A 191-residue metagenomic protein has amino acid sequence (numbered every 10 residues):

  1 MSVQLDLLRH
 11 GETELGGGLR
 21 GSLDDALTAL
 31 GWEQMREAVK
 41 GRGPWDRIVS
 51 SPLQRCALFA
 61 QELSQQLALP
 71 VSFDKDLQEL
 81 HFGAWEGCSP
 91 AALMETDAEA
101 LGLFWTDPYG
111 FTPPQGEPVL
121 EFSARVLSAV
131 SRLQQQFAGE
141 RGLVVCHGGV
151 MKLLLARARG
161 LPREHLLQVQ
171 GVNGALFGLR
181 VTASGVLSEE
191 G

Functional and structural regions predicted by a protein language model:
Q4-L69: Active-site-proximal alpha-helix that buttresses catalytic centers in soluble enzyme cores
L5, E140-G148: Generic beta-sheet signal
G41-P44, L133-E140: Glycine-rich phosphate-binding loop signature in dinucleotide/nucleotide-binding domains
S50-S51, A124, V145-C146: Short beta-strand scaffold positions
E62, L153-R157: Active-site signature of alpha/beta-hydrolase-fold catalytic machinery across serine- and Asp/Cys-nucleophile hydrolases
L67-R125, Q168, E190: Phosphate-handling substructures
G148-K152, S188: GST superfamily/GST-like fold recognition
P162-L187: Domain-level recognition of soluble alpha/beta enzyme cores, biased toward histidine phosphatases/phosphomutases
